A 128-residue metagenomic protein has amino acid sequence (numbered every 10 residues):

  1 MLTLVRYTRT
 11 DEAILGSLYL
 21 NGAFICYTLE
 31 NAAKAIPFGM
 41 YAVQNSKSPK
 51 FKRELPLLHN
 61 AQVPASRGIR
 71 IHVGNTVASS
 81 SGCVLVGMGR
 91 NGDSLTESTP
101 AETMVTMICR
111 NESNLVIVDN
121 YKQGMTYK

Functional and structural regions predicted by a protein language model:
M1-L115, D119-K128: Cell wall/extracellular polymer interaction/catalysis modules
